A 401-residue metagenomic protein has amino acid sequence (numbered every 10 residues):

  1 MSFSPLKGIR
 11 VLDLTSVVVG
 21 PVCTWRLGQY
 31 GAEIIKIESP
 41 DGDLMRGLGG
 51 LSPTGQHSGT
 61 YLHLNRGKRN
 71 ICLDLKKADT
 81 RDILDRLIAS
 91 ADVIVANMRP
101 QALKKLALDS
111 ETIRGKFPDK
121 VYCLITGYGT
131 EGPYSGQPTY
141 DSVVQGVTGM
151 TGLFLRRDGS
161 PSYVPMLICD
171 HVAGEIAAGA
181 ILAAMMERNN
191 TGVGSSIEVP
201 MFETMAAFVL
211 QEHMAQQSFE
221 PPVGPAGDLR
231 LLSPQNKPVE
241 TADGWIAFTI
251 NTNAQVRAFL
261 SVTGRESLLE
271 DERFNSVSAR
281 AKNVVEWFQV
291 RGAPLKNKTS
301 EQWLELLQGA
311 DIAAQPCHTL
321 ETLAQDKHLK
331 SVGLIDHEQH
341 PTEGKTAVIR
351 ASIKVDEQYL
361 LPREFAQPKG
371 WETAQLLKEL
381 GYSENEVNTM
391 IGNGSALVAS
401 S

Functional and structural regions predicted by a protein language model:
M1-N190, P368, A374-S401: N-terminal helix-loop segment corresponding to the beta1-alpha1 unit of nucleotide/adenylate-binding folds
M1-R10, G224, P234, E240-T241 (+1 more regions): Terminal low-complexity tails and localization/encapsulation signals of metabolic enzymes
I34, Q308-T322, S383-N388: Short, well-structured beta-strand/strand-turn elements
D41, Y128-G129, M201-A206, D243-W245 (+2 more regions): Glycine-rich beta-alpha junction loops
D74, A96, V199, F248-I250: Active-site-adjacent beta-strand anchor residues
T130, D158-M166, N189-M205, G224-L231 (+2 more regions): Conserved Rossmann-fold dehydrogenase catalytic segment
L155, G174-G194, A207-Q217, L260-E266: Oxidoreductase and adenylate-handling cofactor-binding alpha/beta cores
L229-R230, P234-A310, A314, S400: Aromatic-enriched alpha-helical interface/lid elements that frame and gate functional surfaces
